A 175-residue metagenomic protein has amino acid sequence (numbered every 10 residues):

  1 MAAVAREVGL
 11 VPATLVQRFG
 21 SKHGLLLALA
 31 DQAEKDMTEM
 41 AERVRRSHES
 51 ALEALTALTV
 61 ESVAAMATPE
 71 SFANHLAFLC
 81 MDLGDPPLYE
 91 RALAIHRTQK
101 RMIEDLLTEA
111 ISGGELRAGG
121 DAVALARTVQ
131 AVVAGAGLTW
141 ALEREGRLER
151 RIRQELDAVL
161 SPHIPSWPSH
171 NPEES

Functional and structural regions predicted by a protein language model:
M1-G24, A28: Helix-turn-helix
R18-E42, T56, V60, K100: An amphipathic alpha-helix adjacent to DNA-recognition modules
S21, M81-P86: Short loop-to-helix capping motifs
A28, E42-F72, A122-V129, R153: Hydrophobic alpha-helical connector segments
T38, A73-L76, P86-G113, A124-R127 (+1 more regions): Amphipathic alpha-helical packing segments from all-alpha helical-bundle domains
T56-L58, K100-S112, T128, V132 (+1 more regions): C-terminal peripheral helix-coil segments that are non-catalytic and often amphipathic
M66, L83, W140-E143: Secondary-structure edge/capping motif, primarily at the C-terminal ends of alpha-helices and the immediately following
